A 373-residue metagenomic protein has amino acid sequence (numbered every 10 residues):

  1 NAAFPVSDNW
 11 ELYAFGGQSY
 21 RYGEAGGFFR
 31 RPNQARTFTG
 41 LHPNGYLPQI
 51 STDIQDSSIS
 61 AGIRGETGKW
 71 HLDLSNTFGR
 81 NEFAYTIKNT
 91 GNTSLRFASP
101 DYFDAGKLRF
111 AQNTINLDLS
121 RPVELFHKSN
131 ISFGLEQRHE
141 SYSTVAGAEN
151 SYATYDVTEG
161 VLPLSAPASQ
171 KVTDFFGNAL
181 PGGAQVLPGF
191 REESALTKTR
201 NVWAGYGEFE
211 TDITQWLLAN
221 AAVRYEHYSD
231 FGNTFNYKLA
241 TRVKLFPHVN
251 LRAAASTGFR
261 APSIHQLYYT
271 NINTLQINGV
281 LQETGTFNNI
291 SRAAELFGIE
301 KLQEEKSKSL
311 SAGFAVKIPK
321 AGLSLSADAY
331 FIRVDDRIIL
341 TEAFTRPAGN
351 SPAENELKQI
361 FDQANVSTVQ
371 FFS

Functional and structural regions predicted by a protein language model:
N1-G27, Q34-N44, P48-G68: Transmembrane beta-barrel wall of Gram-negative outer-membrane proteins
N9-L12, K69-L72, S129, W216-A219 (+2 more regions): Repeated loop/turn-to-beta-strand initiation elements of outer-membrane beta-barrel proteins
A14-G16, L74-N76, I131-L135, A221 (+4 more regions): Membrane-embedded beta-strand positions of outer-membrane beta-barrel proteins
Q18-E24, T67-K69, F78-E82, L135-S143 (+7 more regions): Transmembrane beta-strands of outer-membrane beta-barrel pores
A25-F38, K88-A98, G147-V157, Y237-A240 (+2 more regions): Flexible, surface-exposed loop regions and adjacent strand-edge segments of Gram-negative outer-membrane beta-barrel
Y46-S60, G65-E66, F78, T90-L218: Outer-membrane beta-barrel transmembrane domain signature of Gram-negative proteins, especially the mid-to-C-terminal
T114-N116, Q303, S326-S373: Outer membrane beta-barrel strand-and-loop segments of large Gram-negative receptors, especially TonB-dependent
F190-N201, H248, F259-S326, R333 (+1 more regions): Outer-membrane beta-barrel signature, preferentially recognizing the C-terminal barrel domain of Gram-negative
